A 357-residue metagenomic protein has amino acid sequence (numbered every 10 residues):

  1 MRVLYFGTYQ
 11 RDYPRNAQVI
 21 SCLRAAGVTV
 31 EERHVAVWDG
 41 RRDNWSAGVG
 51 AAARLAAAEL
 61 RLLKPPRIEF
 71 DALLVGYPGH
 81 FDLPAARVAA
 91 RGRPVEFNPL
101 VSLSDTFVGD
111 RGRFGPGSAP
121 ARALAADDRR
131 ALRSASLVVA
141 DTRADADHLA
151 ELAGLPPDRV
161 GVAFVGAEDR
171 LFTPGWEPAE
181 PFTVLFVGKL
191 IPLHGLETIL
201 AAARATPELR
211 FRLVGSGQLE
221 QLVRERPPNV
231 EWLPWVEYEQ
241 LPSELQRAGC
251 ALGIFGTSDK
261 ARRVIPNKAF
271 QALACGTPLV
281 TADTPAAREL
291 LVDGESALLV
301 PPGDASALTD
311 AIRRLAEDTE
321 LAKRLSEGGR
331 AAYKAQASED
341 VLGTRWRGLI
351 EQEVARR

Functional and structural regions predicted by a protein language model:
S118-V138: Membrane-proximal helix-turn-helix segments that form the acceptor-binding/catalytic region of lipid-linked
S136, L245-R263, T277-P278: Acidic donor-binding loop of glycosyltransferase active sites
A144, G166: Carbohydrate-associated surface elements
W176-T206, F211-R212: Conserved donor-binding/catalytic core segment of Leloir-type glycosyltransferases
V187, D293-G294, L298-A305, R314-T319: Conserved acidic donor-binding segment of nucleotide-sugar-dependent glycosyltransferases
E220-L245, C250: Nucleotide-activated donor-binding/catalytic signature segment of Leloir-type glycosyltransferases, i.e., the conserved
G253, Q271-T281, L291: Short hydrophobic beta-strand element within catalytic cores of glycosyltransferases and related nucleotide-activated
R314, L321-Q336: A short, well-ordered alpha-helix in the C-terminal region of glycosyltransferases
